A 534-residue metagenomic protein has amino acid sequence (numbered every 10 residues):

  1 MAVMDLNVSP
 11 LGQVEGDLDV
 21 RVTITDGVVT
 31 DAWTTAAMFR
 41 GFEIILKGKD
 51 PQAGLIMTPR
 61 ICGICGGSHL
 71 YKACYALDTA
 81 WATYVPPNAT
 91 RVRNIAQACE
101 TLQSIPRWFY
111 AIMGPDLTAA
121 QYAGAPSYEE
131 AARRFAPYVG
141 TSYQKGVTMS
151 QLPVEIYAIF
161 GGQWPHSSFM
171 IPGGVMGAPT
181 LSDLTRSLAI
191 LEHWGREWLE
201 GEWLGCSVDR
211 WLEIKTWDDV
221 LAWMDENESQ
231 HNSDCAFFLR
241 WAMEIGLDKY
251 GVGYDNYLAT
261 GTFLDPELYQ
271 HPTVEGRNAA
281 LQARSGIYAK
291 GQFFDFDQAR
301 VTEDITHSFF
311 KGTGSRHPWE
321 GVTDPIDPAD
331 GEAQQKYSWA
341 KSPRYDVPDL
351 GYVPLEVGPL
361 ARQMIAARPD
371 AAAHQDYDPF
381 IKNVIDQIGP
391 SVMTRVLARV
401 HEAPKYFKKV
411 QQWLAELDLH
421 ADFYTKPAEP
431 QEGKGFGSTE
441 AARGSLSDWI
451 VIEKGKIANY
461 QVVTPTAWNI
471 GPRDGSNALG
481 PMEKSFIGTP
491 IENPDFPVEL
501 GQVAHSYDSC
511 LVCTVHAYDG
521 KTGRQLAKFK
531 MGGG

Functional and structural regions predicted by a protein language model:
M1-R443, T464-G534: Active-site bordering "gate/hinge" segments that shape substrate access to catalytic or cofactor-binding pockets
L117, S447-I452: Long, charge-rich low-complexity segments
G433, E440-A441, W449-V451, N459: Compositionally biased, low-complexity/repeat regions
